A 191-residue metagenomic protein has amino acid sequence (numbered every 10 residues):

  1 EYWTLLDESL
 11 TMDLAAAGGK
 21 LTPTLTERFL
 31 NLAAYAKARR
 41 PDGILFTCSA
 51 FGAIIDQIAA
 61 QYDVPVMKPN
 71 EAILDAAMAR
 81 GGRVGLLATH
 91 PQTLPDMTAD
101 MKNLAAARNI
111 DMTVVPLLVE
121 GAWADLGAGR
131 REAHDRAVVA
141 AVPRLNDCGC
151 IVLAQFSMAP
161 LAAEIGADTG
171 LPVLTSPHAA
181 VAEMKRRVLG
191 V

Functional and structural regions predicted by a protein language model:
E1-V191: Non-catalytic structural scaffold of enzyme domains
